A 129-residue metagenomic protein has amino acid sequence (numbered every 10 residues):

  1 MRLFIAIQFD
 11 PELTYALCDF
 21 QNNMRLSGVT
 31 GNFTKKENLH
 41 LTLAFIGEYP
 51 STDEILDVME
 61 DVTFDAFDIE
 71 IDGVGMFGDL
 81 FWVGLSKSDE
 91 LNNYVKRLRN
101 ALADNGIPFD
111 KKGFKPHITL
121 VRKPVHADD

Functional and structural regions predicted by a protein language model:
M1-D129: Histidine-dependent nucleotide/RNA phosphoesterase domain, centered on the 2H-phosphoesterase fold with its duplicated
